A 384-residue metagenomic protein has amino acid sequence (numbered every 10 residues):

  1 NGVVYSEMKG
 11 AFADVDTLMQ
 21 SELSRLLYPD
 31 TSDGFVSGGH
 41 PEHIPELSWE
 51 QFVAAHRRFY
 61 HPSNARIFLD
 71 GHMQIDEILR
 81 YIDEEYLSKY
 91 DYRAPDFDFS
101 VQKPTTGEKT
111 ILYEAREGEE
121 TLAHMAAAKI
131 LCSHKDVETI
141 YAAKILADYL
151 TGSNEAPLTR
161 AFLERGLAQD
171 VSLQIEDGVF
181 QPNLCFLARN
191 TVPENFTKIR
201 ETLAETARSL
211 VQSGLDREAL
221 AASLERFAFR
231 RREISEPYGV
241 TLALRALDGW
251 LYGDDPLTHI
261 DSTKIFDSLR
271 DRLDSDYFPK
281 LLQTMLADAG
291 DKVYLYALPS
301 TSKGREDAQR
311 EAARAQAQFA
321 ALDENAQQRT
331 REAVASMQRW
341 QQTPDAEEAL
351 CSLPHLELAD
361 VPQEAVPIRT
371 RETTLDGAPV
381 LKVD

Functional and structural regions predicted by a protein language model:
N1-P104, T121-A126, L131-D136, A142 (+2 more regions): Charge-rich, well-structured scaffold segments of protease-associated domains
H56-R57, K109-R116, P379-V383: Short, surface-exposed beta-strand/loop micro-motifs that present aromatic residues
G118-A126, H134-V137, D360-D384: Active-site-adjacent "gating/activation" loops or surface patches in catalytic cores
